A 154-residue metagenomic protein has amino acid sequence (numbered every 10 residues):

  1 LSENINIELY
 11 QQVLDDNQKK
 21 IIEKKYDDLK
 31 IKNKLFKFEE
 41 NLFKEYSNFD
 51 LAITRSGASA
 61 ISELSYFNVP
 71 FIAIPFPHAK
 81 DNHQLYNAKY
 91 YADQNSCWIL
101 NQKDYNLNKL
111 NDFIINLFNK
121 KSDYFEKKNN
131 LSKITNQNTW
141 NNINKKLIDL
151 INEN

Functional and structural regions predicted by a protein language model:
L1-L51, L85-A88, L100-K109: Donor-nucleotide binding loops and adjacent catalytic segments primarily of GT-B fold Leloir glycosyltransferases
E3-I7, N48, N68-I72, S96 (+1 more regions): Short, surface-exposed connector motifs at secondary-structure boundaries
D16-N17, S59-A60, A79, Y105 (+1 more regions): Short alpha-helical
K34, Y66-L107: Nucleotide-sugar donor-binding patch of glycosyltransferase catalytic domains
N41-H83: A donor-sugar binding/catalytic signature common to diverse glycosyltransferases and related nucleotide-sugar
W98, K103-N138, E153-N154: Conserved donor-nucleotide binding/catalytic region of nucleotide-linked donor-dependent transferases
W140-I148: Amphipathic alpha-helical segments that line or abut small-molecule/effector binding pockets and mediate allosteric
